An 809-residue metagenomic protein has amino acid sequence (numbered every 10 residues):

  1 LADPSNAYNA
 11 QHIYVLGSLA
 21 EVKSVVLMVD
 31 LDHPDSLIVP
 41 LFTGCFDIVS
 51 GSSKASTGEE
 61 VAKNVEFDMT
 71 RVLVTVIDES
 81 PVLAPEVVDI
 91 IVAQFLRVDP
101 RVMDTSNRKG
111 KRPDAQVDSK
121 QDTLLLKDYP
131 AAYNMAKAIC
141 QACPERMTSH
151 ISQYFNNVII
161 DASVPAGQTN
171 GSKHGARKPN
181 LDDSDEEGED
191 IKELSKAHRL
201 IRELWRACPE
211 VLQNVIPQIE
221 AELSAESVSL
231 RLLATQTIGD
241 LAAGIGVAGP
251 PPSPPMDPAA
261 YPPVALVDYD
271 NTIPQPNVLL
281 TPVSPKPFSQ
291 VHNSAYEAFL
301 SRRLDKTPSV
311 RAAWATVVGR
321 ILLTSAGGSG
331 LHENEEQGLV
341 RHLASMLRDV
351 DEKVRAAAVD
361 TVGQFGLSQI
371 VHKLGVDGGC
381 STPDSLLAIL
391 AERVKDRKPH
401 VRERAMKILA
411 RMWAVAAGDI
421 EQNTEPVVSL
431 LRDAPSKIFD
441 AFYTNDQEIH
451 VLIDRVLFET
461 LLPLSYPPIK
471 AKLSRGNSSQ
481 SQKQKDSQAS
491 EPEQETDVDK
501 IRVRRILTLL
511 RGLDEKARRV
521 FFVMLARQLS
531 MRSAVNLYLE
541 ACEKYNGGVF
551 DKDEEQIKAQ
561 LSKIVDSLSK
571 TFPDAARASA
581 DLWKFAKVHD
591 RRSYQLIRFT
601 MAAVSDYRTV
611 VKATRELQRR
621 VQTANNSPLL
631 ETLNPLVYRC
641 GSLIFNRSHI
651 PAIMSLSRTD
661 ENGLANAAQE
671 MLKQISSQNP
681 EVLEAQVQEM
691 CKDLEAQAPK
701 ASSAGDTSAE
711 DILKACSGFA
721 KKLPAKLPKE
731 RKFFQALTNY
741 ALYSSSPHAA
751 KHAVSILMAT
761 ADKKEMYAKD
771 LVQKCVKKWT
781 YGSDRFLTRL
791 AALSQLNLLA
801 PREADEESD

Functional and structural regions predicted by a protein language model:
L1-Q168, D185, V211-Q213, P217-E222 (+3 more regions): Long internal repeat-built scaffold domains in very large eukaryotic proteins
D30, S80-A84, Q121-S385, R404 (+6 more regions): Alpha-solenoid helical repeat scaffolds
R302, A312, M346, R397 (+4 more regions): Residue-level signal for functionally critical sites in structured catalytic/ligand-binding pockets
T382, I389-R404, I408-P426, K437-A441 (+1 more regions): Extended amphipathic alpha-helical scaffold segments
